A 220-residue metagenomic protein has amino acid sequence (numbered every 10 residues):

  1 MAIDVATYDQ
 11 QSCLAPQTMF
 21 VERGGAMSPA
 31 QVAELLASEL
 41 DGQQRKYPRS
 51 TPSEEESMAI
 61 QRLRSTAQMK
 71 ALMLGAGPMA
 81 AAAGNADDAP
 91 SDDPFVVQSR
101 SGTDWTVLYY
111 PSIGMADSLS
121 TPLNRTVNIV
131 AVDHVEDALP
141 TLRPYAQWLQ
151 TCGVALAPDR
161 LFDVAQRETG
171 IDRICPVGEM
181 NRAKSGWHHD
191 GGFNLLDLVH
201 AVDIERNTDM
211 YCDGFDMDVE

Functional and structural regions predicted by a protein language model:
M1-V5: Active-site glycine-rich loop that binds ribose-phosphate moieties when present
A6-L149, F162-T169, I174-R206: NAD(P)-dependent aldehyde/semialdehyde dehydrogenase
W148-A157: Bilobed periplasmic-binding protein-like "clamshell/Venus-flytrap" ligand-binding domains
D197, M210-V219: C-terminal non-catalytic accessory extensions
